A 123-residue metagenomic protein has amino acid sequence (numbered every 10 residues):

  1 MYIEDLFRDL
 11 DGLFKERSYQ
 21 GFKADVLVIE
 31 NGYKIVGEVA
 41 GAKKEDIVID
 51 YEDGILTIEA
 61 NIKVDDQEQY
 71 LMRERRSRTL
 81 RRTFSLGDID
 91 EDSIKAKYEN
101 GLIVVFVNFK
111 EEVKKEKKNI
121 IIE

Functional and structural regions predicted by a protein language model:
M1-V36, I55-E59: N-terminal leader/pre-domain low-complexity segments
Q20-K23, E68-Q69, L80, I89-E91: Short structured motifs
K23, R81-T83, K117-N119: Well-ordered beta-strand positions in beta-sheet-rich domains
G37, K43-E68: Core FKBP-type peptidyl-prolyl cis-trans isomerase
A42-V48, S85-K114: Beta-rich strand-turn-strand
V64-S85: An anionic, turn-rich surface loop/hairpin at beta-sheet edges that serves as a generic interaction/coordination patch
E112-E123: Intrinsically disordered, low-complexity terminal tails
